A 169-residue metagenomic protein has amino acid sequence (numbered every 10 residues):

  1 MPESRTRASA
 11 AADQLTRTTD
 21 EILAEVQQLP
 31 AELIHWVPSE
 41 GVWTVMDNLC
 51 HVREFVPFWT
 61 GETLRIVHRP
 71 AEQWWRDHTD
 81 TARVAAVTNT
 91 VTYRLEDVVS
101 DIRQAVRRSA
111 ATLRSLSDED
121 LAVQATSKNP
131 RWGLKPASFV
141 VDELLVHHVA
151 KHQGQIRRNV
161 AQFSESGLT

Functional and structural regions predicted by a protein language model:
P2-A31, E54, F58-G61, R65 (+1 more regions): Alpha-helical bundle segments that constitute or directly flank the non-heme di-iron/ferroxidase center
E3-R7, E40, V87-R94, G133 (+2 more regions): Short amphipathic alpha-helical segments at helix-loop
A8, L15, G41-V45, V52 (+3 more regions): Hydrophobic alpha-helical segments and helix-packing faces
A12, L23-V26, M46-L49, R53 (+7 more regions): Non-transmembrane alpha-helical segments in soluble domains of secreted/periplasmic/extracellular proteins
D13-Q14, T18, E25, A82-A122 (+1 more regions): Acidic/histidine-rich alpha-helical segments that form the ligand environment of transition-metal centers
Q27-P30, V67, R114-S117, V160 (+1 more regions): A structural signal for long alpha-helical coiled-coils and helix-turn connectors that form the cytosolic signaling
P30-I34, L121: Short, flexible helix-adjacent loops and helix caps
H35-A82, Q124-T169: Short, contiguous alpha-helical
